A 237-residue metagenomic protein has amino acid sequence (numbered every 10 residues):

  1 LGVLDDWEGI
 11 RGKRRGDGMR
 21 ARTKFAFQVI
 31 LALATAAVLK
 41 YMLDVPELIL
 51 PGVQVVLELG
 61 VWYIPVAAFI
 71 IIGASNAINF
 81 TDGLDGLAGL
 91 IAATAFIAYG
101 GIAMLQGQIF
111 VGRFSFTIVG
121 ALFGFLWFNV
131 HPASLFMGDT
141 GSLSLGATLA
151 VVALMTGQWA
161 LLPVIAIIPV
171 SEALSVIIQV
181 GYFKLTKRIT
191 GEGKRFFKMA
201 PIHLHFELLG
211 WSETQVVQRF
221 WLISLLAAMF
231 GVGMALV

Functional and structural regions predicted by a protein language model:
L1-L174, F230, V237: "…together with the soluble PPM/PP2C metallo-phosphatase catalytic core" -> "…together with the soluble PPM/PP2C
I64-I70, S212-W221: Hydrophobic alpha-helical transmembrane segments
I168-R219: Membrane-proximal soluble regions of multi-pass membrane proteins
Q215-A235: Final/C-terminal transmembrane alpha-helix of multipass membrane proteins
